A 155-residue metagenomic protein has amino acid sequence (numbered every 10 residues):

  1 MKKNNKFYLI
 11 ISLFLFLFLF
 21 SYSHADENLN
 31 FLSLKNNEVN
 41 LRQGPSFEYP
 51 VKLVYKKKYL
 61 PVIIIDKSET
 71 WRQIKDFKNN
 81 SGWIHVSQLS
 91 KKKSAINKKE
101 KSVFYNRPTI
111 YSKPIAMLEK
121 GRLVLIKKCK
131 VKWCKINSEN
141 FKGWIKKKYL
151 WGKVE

Functional and structural regions predicted by a protein language model:
K2-I11: Bacterial N-terminal signal peptides that target proteins for export
I10-L19: Bacterial N-terminal signal peptides
S23-Q43, L53-K58, I65-R107, K113-K132 (+2 more regions): SH3-family beta-barrel domains
P45-Y49: Second-shell loop/turn segments in exported
